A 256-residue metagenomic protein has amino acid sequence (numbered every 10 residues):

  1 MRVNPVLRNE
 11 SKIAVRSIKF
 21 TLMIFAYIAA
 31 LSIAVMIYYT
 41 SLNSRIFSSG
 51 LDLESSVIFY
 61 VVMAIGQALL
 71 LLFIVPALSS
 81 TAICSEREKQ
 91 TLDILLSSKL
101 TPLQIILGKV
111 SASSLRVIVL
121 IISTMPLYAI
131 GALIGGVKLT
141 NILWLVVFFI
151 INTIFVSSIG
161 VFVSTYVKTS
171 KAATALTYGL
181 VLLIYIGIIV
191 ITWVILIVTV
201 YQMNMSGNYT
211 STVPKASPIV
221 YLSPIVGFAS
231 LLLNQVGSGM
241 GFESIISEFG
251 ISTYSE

Functional and structural regions predicted by a protein language model:
M1-Q67, N152-E256: Transmembrane alpha-helical segments and their membrane-interface loop/helix boundaries that make up the transmembrane
E10, L78-A82, Q90-D93, V146 (+1 more regions): Short, hydrophobic/aromatic alpha-helical segments in well-folded domains
Y27-A34, A68-V75, L120-Y128: Hydrophobic alpha-helical transmembrane segments of multi-pass integral membrane proteins
G50-E54, Q67, I83, P102 (+3 more regions): Alpha-helix capping and helix-loop boundary segments enriched in small/acidic/polar residues
F59-S85, K89: Long, hydrophobic alpha-helical segments
V61, L69, A112-K168, L176: Secretory targeting signals
A82-I118: Helix-loop-helix units of permease transmembrane domains in multi-pass membrane transporters, especially ABC
